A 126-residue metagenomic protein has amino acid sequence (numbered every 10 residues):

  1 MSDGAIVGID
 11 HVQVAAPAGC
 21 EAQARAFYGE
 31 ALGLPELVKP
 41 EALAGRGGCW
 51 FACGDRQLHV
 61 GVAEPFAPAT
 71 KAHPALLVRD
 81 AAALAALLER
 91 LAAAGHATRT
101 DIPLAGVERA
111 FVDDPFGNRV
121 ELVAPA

Functional and structural regions predicted by a protein language model:
M1-R25, P74-L76: N-terminal beta-strand motif that seeds the catalytic metal site of vicinal oxygen chelate
M1-V7, E89, A94-A126: Vicinal oxygen chelate
V14-Q57: Core segments of cupin and vicinal oxygen chelate
C20-Q23, A82-L87: Short, conserved charged micro-motifs
A26-E30, L87-A92: Short amphipathic alpha-helices in soluble, non-transmembrane regions that often serve as interface/regulatory elements
E36-V38, H59-V60, H96-T100: A short linear hydrophobic-aromatic micro-motif
L43-G47, P68, L104-E108: Short acidic/glycine-enriched loop/turn segments that link adjacent beta-strands
D55-H59, G117-V120: Short, charged/polar, Gly/Pro-enriched secondary-structure boundary elements
